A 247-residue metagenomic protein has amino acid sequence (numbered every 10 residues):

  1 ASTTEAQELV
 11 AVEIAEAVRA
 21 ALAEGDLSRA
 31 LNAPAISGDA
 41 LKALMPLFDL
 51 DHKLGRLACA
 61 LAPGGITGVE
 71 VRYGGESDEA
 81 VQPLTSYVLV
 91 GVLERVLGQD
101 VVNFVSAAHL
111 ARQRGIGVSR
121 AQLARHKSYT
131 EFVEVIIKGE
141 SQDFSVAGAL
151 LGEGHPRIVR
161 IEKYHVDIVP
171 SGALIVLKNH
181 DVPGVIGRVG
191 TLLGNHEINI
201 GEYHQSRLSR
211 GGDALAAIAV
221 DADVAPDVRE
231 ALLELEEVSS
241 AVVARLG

Functional and structural regions predicted by a protein language model:
A1-K42, P46: Contiguous mid-protein beta-loop-alpha structural module that forms a pocket-lining wall or clamp of enzyme active
I36-S37, L41-G247: A conserved regulatory-domain signal marking ACT and ACT-like small-molecule sensing domains and adjacent regulatory
